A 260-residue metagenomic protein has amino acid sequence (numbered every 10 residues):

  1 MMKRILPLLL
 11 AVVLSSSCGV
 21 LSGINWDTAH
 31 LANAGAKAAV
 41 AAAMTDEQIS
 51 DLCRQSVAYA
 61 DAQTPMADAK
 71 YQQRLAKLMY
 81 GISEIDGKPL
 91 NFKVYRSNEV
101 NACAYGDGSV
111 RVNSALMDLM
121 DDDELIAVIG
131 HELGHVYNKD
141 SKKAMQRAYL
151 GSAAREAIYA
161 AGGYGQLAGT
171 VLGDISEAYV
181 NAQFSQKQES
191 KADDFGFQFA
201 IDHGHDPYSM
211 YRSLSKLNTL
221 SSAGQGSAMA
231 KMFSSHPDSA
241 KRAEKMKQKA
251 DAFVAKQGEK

Functional and structural regions predicted by a protein language model:
M2-A11: Sec-dependent signal peptide recognition, specifically the positively charged N-region followed immediately by
L14-S17: C-terminal motif of bacterial Sec signal peptides marking the signal peptidase cleavage site
G23-Y149, D202-H203, S222-S227, G258-K260: Peri-catalytic and regulatory segments of divalent metal-dependent proteins
A29-H30, K142-T170, Y211: Post-HEXXH active-site segment of zinc metalloproteases
A38-A39, A60-A62, D174-N181, M232: A short, mixed-charge helix-start or loop-turn motif at secondary-structure junctions
A39-D46, D206-K260: Extracytoplasmic and endomembrane cell-envelope/extracellular-matrix remodeling and assembly machinery
D46, Y164-L214: Metalloprotease/metallohydrolase-associated module, dominated by Zn2+-dependent proteases
A127, S152-R155, Y159, E177 (+4 more regions): Generic alpha-helical structural context detector
